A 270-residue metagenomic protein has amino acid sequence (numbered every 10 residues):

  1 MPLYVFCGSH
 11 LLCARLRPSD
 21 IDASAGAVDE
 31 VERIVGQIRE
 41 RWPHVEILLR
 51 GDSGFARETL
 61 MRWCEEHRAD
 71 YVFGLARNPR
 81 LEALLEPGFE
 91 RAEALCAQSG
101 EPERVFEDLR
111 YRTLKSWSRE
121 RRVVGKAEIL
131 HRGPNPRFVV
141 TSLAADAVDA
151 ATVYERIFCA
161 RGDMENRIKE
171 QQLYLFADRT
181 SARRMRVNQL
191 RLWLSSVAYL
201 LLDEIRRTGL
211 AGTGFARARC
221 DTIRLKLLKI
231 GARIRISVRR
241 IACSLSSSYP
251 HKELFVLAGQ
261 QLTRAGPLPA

Functional and structural regions predicted by a protein language model:
M1-W42: Electropositive, glycine- and tryptophan-enriched low-complexity nucleic-acid-binding patches
S9, I47-A56, Y71, V139 (+3 more regions): Short, conserved catalytic/metal-binding motifs centered on acidic residues
R17-S19, G54-A56, A76-N78: Active-site beta-loop-alpha junctions enriched in small/polar residues
E40-I47, E66-H67: Short, surface-exposed connector motifs at secondary-structure boundaries
M61-D70: Short, surface-exposed basic-aromatic patches at helix termini and helix-loop junctions that form
D70-L173, G259-A270: An anionic, glycine-rich sequence signature occurring as long contiguous blocks
V153-L190, L194-R206: Short amphipathic alpha-helical "interface-anchor" segments enriched in bulky aromatics
L201-A270: A short, flexible helix-boundary coil/loop motif
